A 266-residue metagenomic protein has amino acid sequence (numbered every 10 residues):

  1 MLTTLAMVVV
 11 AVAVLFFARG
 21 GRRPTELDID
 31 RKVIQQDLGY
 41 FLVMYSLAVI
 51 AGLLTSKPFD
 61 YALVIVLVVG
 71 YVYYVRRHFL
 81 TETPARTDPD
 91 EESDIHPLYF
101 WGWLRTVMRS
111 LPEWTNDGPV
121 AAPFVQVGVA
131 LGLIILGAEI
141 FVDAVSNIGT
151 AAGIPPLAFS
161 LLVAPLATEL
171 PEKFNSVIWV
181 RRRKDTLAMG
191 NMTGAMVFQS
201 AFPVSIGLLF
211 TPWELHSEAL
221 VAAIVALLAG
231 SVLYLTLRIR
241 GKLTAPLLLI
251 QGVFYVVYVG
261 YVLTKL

Functional and structural regions predicted by a protein language model:
M1-L266: Hydrophobic alpha-helical segments, chiefly the membrane-spanning helices and signal/signal-anchor peptides
